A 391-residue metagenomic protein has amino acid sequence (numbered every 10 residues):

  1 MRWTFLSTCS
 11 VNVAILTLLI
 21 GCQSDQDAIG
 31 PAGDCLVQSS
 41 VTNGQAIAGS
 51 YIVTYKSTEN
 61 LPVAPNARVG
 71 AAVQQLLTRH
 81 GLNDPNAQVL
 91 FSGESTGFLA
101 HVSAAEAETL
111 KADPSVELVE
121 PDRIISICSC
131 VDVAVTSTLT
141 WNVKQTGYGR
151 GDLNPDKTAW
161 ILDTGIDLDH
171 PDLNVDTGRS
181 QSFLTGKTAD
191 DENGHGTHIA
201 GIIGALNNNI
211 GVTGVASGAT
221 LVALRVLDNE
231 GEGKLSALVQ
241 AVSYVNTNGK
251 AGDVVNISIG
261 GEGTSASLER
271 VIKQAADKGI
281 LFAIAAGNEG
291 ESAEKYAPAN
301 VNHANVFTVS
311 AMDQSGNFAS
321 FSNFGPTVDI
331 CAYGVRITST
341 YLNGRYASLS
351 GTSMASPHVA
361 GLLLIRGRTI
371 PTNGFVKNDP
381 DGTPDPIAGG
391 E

Functional and structural regions predicted by a protein language model:
L18-G21: C-terminal motif of bacterial Sec signal peptides marking the signal peptidase cleavage site
Q23-Q26: Bacterial signal peptide processing site
G30-S129, A251-D253: Inhibitory N-terminal propeptides of secreted protease zymogens
L36-Q38, Q75-V89, S95, K111-T158 (+3 more regions): Protease zymogen maturation seam
S129, G186, V212, E232-L235 (+2 more regions): Substrate-binding/specificity loop regions of serine endopeptidase catalytic domains, predominantly subtilases
Y148-R179, K187-A237, K250-D253, V301-N305 (+3 more regions): Subtilisin-like serine protease catalytic core
A200-I203, V222-D228, V254, S320 (+1 more regions): Hydrolase catalytic cores
A216, A241, N248-V271, K278-I280 (+3 more regions): C-terminal subdomain of the subtilisin-like protease fold in secreted/lumenal serine endopeptidases
